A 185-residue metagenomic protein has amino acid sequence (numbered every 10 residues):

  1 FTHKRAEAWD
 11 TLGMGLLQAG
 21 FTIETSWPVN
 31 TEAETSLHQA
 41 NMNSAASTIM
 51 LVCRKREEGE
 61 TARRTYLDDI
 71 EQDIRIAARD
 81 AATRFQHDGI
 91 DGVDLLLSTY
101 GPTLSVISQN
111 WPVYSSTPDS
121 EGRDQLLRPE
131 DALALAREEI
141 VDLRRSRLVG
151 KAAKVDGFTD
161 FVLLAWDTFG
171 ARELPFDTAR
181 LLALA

Functional and structural regions predicted by a protein language model:
F1-A185: S-adenosyl-L-methionine-dependent nucleic acid methyltransferase catalytic domains
